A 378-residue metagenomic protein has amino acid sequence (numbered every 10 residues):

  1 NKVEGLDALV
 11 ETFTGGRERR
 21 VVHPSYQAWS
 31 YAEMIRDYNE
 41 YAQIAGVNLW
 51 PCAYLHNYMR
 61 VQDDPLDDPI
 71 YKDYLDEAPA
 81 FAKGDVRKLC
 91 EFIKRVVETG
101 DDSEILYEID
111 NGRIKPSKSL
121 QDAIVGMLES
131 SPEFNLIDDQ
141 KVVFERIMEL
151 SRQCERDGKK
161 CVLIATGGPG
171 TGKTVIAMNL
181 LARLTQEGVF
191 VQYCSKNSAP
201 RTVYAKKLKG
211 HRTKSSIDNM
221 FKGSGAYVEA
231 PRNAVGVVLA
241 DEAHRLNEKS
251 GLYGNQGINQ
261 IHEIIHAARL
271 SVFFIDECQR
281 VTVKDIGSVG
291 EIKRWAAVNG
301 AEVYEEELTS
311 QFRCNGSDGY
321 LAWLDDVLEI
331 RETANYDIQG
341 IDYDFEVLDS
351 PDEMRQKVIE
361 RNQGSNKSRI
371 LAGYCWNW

Functional and structural regions predicted by a protein language model:
N1-I109: Accessory nucleic-acid engagement/destabilization modules that flank
K115-D139: Conserved adenine-nucleotide phosphate-binding loops and their immediately adjacent elements
P132-C161: N-terminal pre-P-loop "Q-motif" helix
A165: Hydrophobic anchor at the beta1->P-loop junction of P-loop NTPases
G172: Conserved glycine(s) of the Walker
A177, T282-G287, A301-A322, E329-W378: Conserved helicase/translocase motor-coupling segment
F190-V238: Inter-Walker segment of RecA-like/P-loop motor cores
L239-E307: Signature of the SF2 helicase/ATPase Hel1-core->accessory helical subdomain module
